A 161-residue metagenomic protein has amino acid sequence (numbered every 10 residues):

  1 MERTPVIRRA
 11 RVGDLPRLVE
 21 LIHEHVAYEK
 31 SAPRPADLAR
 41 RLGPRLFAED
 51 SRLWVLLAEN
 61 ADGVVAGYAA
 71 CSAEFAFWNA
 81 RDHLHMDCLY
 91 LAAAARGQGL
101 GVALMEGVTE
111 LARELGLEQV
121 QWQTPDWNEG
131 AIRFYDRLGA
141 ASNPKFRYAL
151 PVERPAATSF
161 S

Functional and structural regions predicted by a protein language model:
V6-E20: A short beta-loop-alpha structural element at the N-terminal edge of CoA-dependent acyl/N-acetyltransferase catalytic
V19-P44: Conserved GNAT-fold acetyl-CoA-binding loop/helix
R45-L57, H85: A short helix-loop-beta-strand connector motif used in the catalytic cores of GNAT acetyltransferases and, in some
L57, V64-A73, Y90: Conserved beta-strand in the GNAT
L89-R96: A short, internal acetyl-CoA/4′-phosphopantetheine-binding micro-motif in the GNAT/acyltransferase core
R96, Q121-A131, A149-E153: Conserved beta-strand-loop-alpha-helix junction that forms the acyl-donor binding cleft
V102, E106, E114, D126-P144: Conserved active-site alpha-helix within GNAT-family acetyltransferase domains
R113-Q123: Conserved GNAT acetyl-CoA-binding A-motif
